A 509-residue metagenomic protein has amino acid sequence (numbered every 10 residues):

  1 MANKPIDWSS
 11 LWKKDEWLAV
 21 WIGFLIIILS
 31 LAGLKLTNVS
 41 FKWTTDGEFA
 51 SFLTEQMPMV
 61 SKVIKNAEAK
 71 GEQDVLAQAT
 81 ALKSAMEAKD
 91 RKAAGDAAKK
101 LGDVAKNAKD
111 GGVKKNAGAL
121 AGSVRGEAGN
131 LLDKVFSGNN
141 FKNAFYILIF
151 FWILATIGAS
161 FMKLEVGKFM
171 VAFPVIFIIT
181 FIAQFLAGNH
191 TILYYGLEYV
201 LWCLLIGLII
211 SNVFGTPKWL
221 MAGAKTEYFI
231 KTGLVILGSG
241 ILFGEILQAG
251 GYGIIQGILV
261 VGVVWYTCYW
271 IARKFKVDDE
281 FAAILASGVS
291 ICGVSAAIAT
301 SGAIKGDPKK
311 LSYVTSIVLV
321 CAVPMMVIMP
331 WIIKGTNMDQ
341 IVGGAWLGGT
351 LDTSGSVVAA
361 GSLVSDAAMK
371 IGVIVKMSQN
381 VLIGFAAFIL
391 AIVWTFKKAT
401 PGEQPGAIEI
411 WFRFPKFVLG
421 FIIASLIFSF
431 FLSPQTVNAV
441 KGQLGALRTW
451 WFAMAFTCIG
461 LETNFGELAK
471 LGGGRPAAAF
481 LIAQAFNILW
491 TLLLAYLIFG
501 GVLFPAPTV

Functional and structural regions predicted by a protein language model:
N3-K13, W17-F141, F151-E165, F169-A224 (+6 more regions): Structural signature of multi-pass alpha-helical membrane transport proteins
E16, V277-M325, V342-S365, L447: Alpha-helical membrane segments and immediately flanking helix-loop junctions that form or couple to the substrate/ion
W17-A19, V166-I178, L197-L201, M221-L234 (+6 more regions): Cytoplasmic-side transmembrane-helix entry/capping segments in multi-pass membrane proteins
G23-L25, F173-F185, Y228-I241, V260 (+5 more regions): Small-residue-rich segments of transmembrane alpha-helices in multi-pass membrane proteins, especially helix faces
G188, F243-A249, I333-I341, S362-I374 (+1 more regions): Helix-coil boundary and interhelical linker segments in multi-pass alpha-helical membrane proteins
G196-C203, G257-V263, V373-F385, A446-T449: Alpha-helical transmembrane segments
I255-I284, V320-M338, F431-P434, W450-C458 (+2 more regions): Transmembrane alpha-helices that form the ion-translocation and gating core of multi-pass ion transport proteins
S365-P405: Oxyanion-binding "anion nests"
